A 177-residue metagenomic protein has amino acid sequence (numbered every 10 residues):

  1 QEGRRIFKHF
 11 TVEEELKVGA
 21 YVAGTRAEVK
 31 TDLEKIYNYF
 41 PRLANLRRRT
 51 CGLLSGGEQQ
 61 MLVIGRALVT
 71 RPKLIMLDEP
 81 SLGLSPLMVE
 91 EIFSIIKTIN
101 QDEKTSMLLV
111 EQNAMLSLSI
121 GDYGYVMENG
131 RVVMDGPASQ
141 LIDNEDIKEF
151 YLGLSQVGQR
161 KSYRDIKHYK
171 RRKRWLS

Functional and structural regions predicted by a protein language model:
H9-K30, Y39-P41, G153-Q156: ABC-type ATPase nucleotide-binding domains, specifically the catalytic core motifs of the NBD
F10, L54, A67-L68: ABC ATPase signature
T50-L54, E58: Conserved ABC ATPase signature
V69-K73: A short, proline-enriched helix->beta-strand linker immediately N-terminal to the Walker B motif in ABC-type P-loop
E90-K104: Helical segment within the ABC ATPase nucleotide-binding domain
Y123, D135: Short, glycine/charged-rich "phosphate-handling" switch motifs in NTP-dependent and phosphotransfer domains
G153-S177: ABC ATPase nucleotide-binding domains
